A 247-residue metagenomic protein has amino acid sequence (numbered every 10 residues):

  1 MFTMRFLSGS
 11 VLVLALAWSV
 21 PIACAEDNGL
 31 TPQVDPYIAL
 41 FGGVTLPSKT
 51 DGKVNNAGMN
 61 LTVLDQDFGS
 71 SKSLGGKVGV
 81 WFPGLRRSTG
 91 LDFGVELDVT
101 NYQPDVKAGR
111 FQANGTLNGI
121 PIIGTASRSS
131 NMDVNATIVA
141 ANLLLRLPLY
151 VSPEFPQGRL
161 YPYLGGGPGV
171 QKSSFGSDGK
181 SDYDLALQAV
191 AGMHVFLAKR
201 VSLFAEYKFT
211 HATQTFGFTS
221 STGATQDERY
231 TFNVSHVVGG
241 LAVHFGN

Functional and structural regions predicted by a protein language model:
M1-V34, G246-N247: Cleavable N-terminal export/targeting peptides
C24-P83, F175, V234-N247: Short glycine/proline- and aromatic-enriched beta-strand/turn motifs that initiate or cap beta-hairpins
G29-P32, D51-K53, A198-N247: Predominantly the C-terminal beta-signal and adjacent terminal strand-loop region of outer-membrane beta-barrel
L30-P32, V63-S70, S130-N135, P156-G158 (+2 more regions): Replace "Gram-negative outer membrane beta-barrel proteins" with "bacterial and organellar outer membrane beta-barrel
P36, K72-G76, T137-L143, L185-M193 (+1 more regions): Hydrophobic, lipid-facing positions within transmembrane beta-strands of outer-membrane proteins
I38-L46, F93-N101, L164-V170, M193 (+1 more regions): Transmembrane beta-barrel strands of outer-membrane/channel proteins
T50-M59, V106-N114, F155, S173-Y183 (+1 more regions): Outer-membrane beta-barrel translocator domains and adjoining extracellular loop/strand segments of Gram-negative
K77-G176, V237-N247: Gram-negative (and chloroplast) outer-membrane scaffold detector with strong preference for beta-barrel transmembrane
